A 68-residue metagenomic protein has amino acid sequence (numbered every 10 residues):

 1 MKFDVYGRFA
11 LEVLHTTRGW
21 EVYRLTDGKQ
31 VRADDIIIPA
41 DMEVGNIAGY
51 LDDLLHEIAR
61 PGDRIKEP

Functional and structural regions predicted by a protein language model:
M1-Y6: Negatively charged, low-complexity tracts enriched in Asp/Glu with abundant Ser/Thr
A10-I37: A short, structured beta-strand/loop element
R32-P68: Mixed-charge, Lys/Arg-enriched low-complexity segments
